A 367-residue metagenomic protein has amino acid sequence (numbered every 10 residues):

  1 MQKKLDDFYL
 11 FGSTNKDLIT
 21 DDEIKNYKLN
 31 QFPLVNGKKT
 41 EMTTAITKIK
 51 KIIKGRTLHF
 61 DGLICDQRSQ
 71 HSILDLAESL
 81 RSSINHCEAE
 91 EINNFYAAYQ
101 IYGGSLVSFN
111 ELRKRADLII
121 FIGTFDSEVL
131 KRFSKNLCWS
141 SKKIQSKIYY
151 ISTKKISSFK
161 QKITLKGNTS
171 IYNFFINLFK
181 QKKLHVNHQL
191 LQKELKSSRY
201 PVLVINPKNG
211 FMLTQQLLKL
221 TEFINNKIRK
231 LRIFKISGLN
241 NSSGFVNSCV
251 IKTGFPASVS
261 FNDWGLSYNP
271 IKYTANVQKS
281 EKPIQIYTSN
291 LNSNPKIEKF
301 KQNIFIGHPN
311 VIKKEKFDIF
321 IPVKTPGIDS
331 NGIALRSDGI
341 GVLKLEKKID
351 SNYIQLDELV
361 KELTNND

Functional and structural regions predicted by a protein language model:
M1-K182, P207, I286, F320 (+1 more regions): N-terminal export/assembly segments and adjacent metallocofactor-ligating motifs of anaerobic energy-metabolism
M1-Y9, D22-I24, E222-K230, K235 (+2 more regions): Iron-sulfur (Fe-S) cluster-binding modules
T40-I52, L112, V186-E194, P270-V277: A short, well-structured juxtamembrane/interface segment
C65-S69, K155-S158, F211-L213, N294-P295 (+1 more regions): Short, charged/polar "capping" segments at the starts of alpha-helices and the immediately preceding loops
A77-S140, Q145, F174, L178 (+3 more regions): Extended redox/cofactor-interaction regions of prokaryotic respiratory oxidoreductases
E91-N93, S198-R199, L343: N-terminal glycine-rich FAD/FM-binding segment characteristic of electron-transfer flavoproteins
K182-F211, Q215: A charged, amphipathic alpha-helical module
K316-I319, V323-D367: C-terminal functional extensions of proteins
